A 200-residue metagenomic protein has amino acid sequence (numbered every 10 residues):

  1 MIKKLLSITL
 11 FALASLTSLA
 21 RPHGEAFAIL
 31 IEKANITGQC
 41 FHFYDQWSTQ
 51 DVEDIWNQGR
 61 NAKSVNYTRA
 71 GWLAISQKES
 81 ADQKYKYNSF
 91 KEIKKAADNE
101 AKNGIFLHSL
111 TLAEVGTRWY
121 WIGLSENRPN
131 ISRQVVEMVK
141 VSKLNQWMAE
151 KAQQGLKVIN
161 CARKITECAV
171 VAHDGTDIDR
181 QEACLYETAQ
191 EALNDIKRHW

Functional and structural regions predicted by a protein language model:
I2-I8: Sec-dependent signal peptide recognition, specifically the positively charged N-region followed immediately by
I8-T9, G155: Composition-driven detection of intrinsically disordered, low-complexity segments
F11-L19: Hydrophobic h-region of N-terminal signal peptides that target proteins for export in Gram-negative bacteria
R21-W200: Terminus-proximal functional modules
